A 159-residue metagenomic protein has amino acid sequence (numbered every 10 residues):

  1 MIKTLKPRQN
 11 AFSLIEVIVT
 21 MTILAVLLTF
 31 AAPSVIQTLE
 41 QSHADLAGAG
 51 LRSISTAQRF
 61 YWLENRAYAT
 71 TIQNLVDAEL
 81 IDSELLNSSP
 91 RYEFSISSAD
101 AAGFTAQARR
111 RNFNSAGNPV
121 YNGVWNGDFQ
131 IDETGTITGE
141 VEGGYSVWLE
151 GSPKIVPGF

Functional and structural regions predicted by a protein language model:
M1-F12: N-terminal leader/signal peptides at the extreme start of proteins
A11-F12, V17-V19: Secretory/exported precursors with cleavable N-terminal leaders
I18-S34: Alpha-helical hydrophobic helix detector
T29, V35-A78: Conserved hydrophobic/amphipathic alpha-helical signal-anchor segments
L63-F159: Periplasmic/extracellular, small/polar-rich flexible segments of pilin-like filament-forming proteins
